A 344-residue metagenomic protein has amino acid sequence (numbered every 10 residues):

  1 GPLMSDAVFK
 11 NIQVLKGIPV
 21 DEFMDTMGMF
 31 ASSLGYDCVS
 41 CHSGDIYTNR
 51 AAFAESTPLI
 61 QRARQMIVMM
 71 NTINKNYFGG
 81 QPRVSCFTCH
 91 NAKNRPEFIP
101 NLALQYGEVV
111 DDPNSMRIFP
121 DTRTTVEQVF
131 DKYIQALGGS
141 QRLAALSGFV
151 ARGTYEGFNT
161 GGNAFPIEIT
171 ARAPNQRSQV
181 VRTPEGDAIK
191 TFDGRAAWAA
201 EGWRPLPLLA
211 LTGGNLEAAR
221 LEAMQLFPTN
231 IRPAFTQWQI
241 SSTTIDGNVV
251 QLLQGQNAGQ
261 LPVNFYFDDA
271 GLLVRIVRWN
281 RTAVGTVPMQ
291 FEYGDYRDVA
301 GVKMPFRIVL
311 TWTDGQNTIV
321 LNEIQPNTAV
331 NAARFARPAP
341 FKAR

Functional and structural regions predicted by a protein language model:
P2-Y36, S40-S43, V126-G153: Mature N-terminal segment immediately following signal peptide/propeptide cleavage in secreted/periplasmic
G17, I46-T72, F98-D112: Gly/Gly-Pro-rich "capping" loops immediately C-terminal to redox-active cysteine motifs in periplasmic/lumenal
G35-D45, R83-N94: The canonical Cys-X-X-Cys-His
I67-F87, S115-E127: Short Fe-S-cluster ligation motifs
G107-P166, P340-R344: N-terminal cleavable signal peptides for secretion/export
Q135-P205, P233-S241, N257: N-terminal mature ectodomain segment of secretory-pathway/periplasmic proteins
P184-G186, D246-K342: Gly/Pro-enriched, hydrophobic low-complexity segments that function as extracytoplasmic propeptides/linkers
W198-Q225: Acidic/charged, solvent-exposed loop-and-adjacent secondary-structure segments enriched in E/D, K/R, S/T, and G/P
